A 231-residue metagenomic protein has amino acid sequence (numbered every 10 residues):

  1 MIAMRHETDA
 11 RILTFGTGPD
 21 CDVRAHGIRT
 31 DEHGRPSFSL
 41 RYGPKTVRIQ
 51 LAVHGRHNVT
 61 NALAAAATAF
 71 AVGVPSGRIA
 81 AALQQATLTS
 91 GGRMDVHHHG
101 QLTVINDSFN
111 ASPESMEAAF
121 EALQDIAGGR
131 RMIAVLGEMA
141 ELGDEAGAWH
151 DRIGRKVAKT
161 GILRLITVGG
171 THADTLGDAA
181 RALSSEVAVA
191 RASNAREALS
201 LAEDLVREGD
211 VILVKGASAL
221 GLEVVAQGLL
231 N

Functional and structural regions predicted by a protein language model:
M1-T103, R155-A158, I162-R164, A173-S184: Acidic, Mg2+-coordinating active-site environments of NTP-dependent enzymes
A64, V206-K215: Short SAM/SAH-binding signature in class I
S90, F109-S184, R191: Active-site beta-alpha connecting loops in nucleotide-dependent enzymes
G91-M94, V211, L222-Q227: ATP-dependent carboxylate/acyl-activation modules
L102-T103, I133-A134, V211: Hydrophobic "anchor" residues on beta-strands that sit immediately upstream of conserved functional sites
G177-R181, E223-L230: Short Gly/Thr/Asp-enriched flexible loops that form oxyanion-binding sites at enzyme active sites
A188-A198: Short acidic-hydrophobic, aromatic-tinged amphipathic segments that line or gate anion-handling sites
A198-L205: Short amphipathic alpha-helix with an adjacent loop that forms part of the alpha/beta core around
